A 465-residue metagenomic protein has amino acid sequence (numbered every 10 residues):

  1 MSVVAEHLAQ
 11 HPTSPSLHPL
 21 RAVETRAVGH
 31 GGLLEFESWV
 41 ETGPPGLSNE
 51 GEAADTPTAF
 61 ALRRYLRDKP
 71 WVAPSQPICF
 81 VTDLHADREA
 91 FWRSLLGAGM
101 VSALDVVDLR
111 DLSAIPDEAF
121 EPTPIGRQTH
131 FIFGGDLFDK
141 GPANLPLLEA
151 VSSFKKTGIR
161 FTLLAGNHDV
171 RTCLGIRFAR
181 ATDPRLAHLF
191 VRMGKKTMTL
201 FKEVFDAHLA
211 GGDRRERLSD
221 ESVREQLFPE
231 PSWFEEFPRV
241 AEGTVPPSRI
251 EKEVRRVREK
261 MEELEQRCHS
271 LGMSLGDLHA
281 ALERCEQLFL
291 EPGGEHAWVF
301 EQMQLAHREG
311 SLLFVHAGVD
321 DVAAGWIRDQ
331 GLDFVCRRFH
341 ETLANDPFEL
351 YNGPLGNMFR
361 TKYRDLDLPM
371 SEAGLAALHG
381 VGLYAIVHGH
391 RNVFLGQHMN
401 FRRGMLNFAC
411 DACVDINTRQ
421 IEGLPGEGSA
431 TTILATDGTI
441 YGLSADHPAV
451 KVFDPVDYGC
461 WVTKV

Functional and structural regions predicted by a protein language model:
M1-V465: Feature recognizes metal-dependent phosphohydrolase scaffolds
